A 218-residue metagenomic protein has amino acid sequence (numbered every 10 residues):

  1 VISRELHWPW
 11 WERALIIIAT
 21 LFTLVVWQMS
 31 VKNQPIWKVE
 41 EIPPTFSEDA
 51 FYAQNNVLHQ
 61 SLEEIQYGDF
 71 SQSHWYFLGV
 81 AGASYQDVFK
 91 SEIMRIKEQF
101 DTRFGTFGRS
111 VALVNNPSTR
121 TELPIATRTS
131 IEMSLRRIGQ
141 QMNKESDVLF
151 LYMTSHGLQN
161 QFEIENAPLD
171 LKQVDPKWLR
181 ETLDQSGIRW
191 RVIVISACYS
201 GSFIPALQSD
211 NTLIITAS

Functional and structural regions predicted by a protein language model:
V1, A197-S218: Active-site-proximal C-terminal subdomain of hydrolase catalytic domains
I2-S146: Boundary/activation segment at the start of structured domains
Y76, V148-F150, V192: Structural motif
V80-A83, L113-N116, Y152-H156, V194-Y199 (+1 more regions): Active-site-proximal beta-strand/loop segments in catalytic clefts of secreted hydrolases
D87-F89, T119-P124, Q159-E165, G201-P205: Extracytoplasmic/secreted cell-surface and envelope-processing proteins
D101-G105, R136-N143, D184-I188, Y199 (+1 more regions): Sec-exported extracytoplasmic/periplasmic mature domains
L135-G139, N143-S155, N160-E165: Glycine/proline-rich, flexible active-site/cofactor-binding loop segments that harbor closely spaced acidic
M153-G187: A short, glycine/acidic-enriched catalytic loop
